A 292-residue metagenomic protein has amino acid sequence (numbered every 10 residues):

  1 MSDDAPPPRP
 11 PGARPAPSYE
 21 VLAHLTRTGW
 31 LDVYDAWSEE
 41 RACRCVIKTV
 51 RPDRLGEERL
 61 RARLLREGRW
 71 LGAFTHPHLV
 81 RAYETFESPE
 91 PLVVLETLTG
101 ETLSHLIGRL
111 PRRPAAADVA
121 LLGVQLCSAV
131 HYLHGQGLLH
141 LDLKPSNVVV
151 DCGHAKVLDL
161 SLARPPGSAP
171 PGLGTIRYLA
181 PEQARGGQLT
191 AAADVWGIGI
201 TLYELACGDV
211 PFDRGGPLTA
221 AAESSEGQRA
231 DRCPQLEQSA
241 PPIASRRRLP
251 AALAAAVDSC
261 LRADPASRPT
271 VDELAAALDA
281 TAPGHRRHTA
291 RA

Functional and structural regions predicted by a protein language model:
K48-D53: Conserved beta3-strand ATP-binding lysine motif
R54-A73: AlphaC helix of the eukaryotic protein kinase fold
R81-P91: Short beta-strand micro-motifs within the conserved protein kinase catalytic domain, predominantly in the N-lobe
L103-P114: AlphaC helix of the protein kinase catalytic domain
L122-G123: Activation segment signature within eukaryotic-like protein kinase domains
L126-L138: Protein kinase catalytic-loop region centered on the HRD/HxD motif
D194: Conserved catalytic-loop aspartate of Hanks-type protein kinases
